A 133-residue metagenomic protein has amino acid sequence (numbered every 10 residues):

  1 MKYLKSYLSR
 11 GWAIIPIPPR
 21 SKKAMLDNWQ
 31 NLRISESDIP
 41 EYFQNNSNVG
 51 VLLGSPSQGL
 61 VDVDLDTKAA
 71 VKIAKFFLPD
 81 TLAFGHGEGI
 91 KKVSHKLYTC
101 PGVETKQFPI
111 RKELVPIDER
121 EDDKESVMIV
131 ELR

Functional and structural regions predicted by a protein language model:
M1-R133: Conserved phosphate/metal-binding and DNA-contacting active-site motifs used in DNA phosphodiester-bond processing
